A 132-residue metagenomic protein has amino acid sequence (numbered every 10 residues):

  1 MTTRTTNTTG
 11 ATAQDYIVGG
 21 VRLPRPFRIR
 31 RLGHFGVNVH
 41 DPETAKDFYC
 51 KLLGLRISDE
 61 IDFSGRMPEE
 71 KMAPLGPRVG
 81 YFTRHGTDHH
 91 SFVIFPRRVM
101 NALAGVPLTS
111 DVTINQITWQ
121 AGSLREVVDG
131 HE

Functional and structural regions predicted by a protein language model:
M1-Y16, R30, V39-E43, T87 (+1 more regions): Vicinal oxygen chelate
I17-P26: A detector for short, charged/polar N-terminal pre-domain segments
G19, F92-F95, A121: Intrinsic, low-complexity N-terminal interaction/targeting segments
I29-R31, E69: A short, Lys/Arg-rich alpha-helix, primarily the initiator
H34, H90-F92, A102, Q116: Histidine-centered active-site/metal-ligand motif
V37-F92, P96: Core segments of cupin and vicinal oxygen chelate
I61-E70, L75-P77, R98-Q120, R125-E132: A cross-kingdom feature marking solvent-exposed beta-strand/loop segments within repeated, beta-rich binding/scaffold
